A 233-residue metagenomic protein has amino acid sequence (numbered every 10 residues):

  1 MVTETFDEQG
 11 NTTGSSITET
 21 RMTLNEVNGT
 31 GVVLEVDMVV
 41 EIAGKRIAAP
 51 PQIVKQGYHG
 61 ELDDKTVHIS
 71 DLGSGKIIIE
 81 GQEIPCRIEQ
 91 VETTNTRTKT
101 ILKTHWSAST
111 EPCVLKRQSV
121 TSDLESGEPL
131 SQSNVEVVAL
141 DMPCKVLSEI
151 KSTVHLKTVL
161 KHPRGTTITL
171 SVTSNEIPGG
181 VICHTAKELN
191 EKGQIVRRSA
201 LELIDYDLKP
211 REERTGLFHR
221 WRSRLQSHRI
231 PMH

Functional and structural regions predicted by a protein language model:
M1-H233: Acidic, serine/threonine-rich low-complexity disordered tracts
